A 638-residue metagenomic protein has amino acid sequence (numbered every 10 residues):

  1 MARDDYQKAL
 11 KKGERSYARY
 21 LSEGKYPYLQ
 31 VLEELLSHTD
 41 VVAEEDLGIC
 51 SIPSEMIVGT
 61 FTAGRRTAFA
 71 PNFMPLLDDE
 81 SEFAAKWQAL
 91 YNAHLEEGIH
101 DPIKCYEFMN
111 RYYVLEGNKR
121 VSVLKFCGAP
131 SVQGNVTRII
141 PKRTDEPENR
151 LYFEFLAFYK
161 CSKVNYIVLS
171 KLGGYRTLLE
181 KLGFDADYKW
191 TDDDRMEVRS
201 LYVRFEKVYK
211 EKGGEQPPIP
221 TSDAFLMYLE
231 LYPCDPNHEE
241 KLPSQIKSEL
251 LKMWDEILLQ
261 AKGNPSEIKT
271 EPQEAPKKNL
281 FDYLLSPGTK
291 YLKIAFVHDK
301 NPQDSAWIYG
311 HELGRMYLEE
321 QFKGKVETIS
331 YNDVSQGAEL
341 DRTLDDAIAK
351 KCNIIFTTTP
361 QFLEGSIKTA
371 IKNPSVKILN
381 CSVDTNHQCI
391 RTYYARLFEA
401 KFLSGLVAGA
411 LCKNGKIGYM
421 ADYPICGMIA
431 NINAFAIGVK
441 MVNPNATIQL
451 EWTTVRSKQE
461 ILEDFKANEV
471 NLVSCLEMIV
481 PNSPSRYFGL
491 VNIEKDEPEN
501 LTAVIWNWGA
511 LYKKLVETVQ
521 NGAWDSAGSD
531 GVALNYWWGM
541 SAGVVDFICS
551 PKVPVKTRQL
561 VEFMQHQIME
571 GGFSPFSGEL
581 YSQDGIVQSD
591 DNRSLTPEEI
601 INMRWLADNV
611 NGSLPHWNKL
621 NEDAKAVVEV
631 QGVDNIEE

Functional and structural regions predicted by a protein language model:
M1-E116, F126, K171-F184, G214-P276: Short, charged/polar connector segments at secondary-structure boundaries
E97-Y113, K119-L151: A short, basic-hydrophobic beta/loop patch
K293-L313, L318, Y331-G337, I425-I429: Extracytoplasmic "Venus flytrap"
R315, L403-N443, D530-K552: An alpha-beta-alpha
K351-P360, L379-C381, E469-I479, P498-W506 (+1 more regions): Periplasmic-binding protein-like
I371-Y394: Flexible loop/hinge segments that line or gate small-molecule binding clefts
Y393-G415, I505-D525: Hydrophobic alpha-helical segments within soluble ligand-binding/sensing domains
G522-E638: Segments of small-molecule ligand-sensing domains
